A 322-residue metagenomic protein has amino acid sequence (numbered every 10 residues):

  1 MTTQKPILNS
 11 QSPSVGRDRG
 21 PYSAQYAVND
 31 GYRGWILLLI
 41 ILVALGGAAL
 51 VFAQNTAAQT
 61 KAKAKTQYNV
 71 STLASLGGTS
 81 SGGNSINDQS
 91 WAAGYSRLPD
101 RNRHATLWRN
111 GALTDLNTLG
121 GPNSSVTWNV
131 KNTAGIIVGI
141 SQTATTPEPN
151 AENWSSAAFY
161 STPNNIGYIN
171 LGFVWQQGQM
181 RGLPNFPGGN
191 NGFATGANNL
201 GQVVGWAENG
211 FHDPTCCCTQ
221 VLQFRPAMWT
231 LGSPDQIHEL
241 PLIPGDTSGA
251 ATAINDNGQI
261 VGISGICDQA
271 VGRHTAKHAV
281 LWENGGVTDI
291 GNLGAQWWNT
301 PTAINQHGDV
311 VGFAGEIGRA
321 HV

Functional and structural regions predicted by a protein language model:
M1-Q25: N-terminal intrinsically disordered, acidic low-complexity segments at the extreme N-terminus
S14, Q25-Y26, G285, I317: Short linear motifs centered on Gly/Pro in flexible linkers and helix caps
N29-G31: Juxtamembrane cytosolic/matrix-side boundary and N-terminal portion of single-pass signal-anchor/stop-transfer
R33-R319: Residue-level hotspots at or immediately adjacent to binding/recognition sites across diverse folds
